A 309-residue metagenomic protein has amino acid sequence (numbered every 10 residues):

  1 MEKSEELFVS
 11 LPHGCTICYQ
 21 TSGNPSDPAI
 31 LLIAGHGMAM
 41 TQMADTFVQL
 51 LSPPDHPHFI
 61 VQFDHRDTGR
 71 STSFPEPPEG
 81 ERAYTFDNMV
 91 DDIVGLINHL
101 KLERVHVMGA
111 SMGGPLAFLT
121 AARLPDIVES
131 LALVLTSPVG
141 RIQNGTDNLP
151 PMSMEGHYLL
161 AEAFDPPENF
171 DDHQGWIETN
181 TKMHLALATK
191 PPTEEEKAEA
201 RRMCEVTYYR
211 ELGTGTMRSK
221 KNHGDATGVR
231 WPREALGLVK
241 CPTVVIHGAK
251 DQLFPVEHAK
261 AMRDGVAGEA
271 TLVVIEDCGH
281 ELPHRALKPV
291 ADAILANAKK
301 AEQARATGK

Functional and structural regions predicted by a protein language model:
L11-R82: Conserved HGGG/HGGXW glycine-rich cap/lid loop of the alpha/beta-hydrolase fold
H36, A249-D251, D277-G279: Acidic beta-to-alpha connecting loop that harbors the catalytic carboxylate
D87-V105: Conserved acidic catalytic loop of the alpha/beta-hydrolase fold
E103-D147: Conserved hydrolase catalytic core segment
T146, P151-E234, C241, A261: Alpha/beta-hydrolase
V239, V245-H247, D251: Short beta-strand/loop motif that positions the catalytic acidic residue of the alpha/beta-hydrolase fold
Q252-H258: Conserved alpha/beta-hydrolase "acid-adjacent" motif
E269-K309: Catalytic active-site module of serine/aspartate enzymes centered on a nucleophile-bearing elbow/loop
